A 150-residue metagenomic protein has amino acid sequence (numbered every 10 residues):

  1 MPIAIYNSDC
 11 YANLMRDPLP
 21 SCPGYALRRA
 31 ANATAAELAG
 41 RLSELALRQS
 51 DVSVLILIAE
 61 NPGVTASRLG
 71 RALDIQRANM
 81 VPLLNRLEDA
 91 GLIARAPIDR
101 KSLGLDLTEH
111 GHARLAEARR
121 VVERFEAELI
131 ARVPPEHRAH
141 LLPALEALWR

Functional and structural regions predicted by a protein language model:
M1-L45, L107-E109, A113, E136: N-terminal leader segment of winged-helix/HTH proteins
R16, Y25-R28, N32-N79, D99: N-terminal helix-turn-helix DNA-binding core of bacterial DNA-binding proteins
S21, Q49, I93: Short, conserved micro-motifs enriched in small and acidic residues
S21-C22, G70, N79, E88 (+1 more regions): Helix-centric, low-specificity signal for extended rod-like, repetitive segments
A35, G63, N85-E146: Charged, amphipathic alpha-helical coiled-coil/dimerization segments
L47, I75, L84-N85, V122: Residue-level recognition of hydrophobic positions within alpha-helical transmembrane segments
R71, P82, P143: DNA-binding alpha-helical recognition surfaces that contact promoter or target DNA
